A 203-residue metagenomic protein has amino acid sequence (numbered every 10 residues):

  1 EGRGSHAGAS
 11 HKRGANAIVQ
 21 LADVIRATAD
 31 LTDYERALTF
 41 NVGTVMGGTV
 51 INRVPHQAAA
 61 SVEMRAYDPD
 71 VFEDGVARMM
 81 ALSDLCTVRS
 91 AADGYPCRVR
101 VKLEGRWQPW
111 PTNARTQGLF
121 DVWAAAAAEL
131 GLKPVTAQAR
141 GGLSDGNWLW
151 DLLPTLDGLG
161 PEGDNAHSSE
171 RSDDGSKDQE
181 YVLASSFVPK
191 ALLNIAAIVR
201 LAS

Functional and structural regions predicted by a protein language model:
R3-S203: Metal-dependent amide/peptide-bond hydrolase catalytic core, centered on the "pita-bread" metallohydrolase fold
